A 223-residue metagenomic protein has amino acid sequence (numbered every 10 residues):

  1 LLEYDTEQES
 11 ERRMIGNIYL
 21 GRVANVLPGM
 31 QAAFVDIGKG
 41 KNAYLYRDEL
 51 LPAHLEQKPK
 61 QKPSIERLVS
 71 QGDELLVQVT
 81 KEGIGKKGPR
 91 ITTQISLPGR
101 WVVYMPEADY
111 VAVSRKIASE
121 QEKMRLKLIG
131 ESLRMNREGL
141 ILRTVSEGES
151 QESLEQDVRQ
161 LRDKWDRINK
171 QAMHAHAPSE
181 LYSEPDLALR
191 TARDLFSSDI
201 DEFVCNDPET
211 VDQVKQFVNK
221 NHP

Functional and structural regions predicted by a protein language model:
L1-P223: Single-stranded RNA-binding surfaces
